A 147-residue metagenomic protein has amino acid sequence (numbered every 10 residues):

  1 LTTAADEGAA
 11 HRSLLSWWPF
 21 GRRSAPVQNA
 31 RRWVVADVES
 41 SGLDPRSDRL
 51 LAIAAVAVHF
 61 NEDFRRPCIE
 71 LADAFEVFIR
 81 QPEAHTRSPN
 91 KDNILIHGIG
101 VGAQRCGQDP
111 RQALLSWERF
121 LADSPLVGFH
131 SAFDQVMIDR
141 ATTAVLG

Functional and structural regions predicted by a protein language model:
L1-S16, R22: Nucleotide/phosphate-binding catalytic cleft detector across ATP-hydrolyzing and phosphate-transferring enzymes
L14-D139, V145: Conserved non-catalytic scaffold segment of RNase H-like nuclease domains
